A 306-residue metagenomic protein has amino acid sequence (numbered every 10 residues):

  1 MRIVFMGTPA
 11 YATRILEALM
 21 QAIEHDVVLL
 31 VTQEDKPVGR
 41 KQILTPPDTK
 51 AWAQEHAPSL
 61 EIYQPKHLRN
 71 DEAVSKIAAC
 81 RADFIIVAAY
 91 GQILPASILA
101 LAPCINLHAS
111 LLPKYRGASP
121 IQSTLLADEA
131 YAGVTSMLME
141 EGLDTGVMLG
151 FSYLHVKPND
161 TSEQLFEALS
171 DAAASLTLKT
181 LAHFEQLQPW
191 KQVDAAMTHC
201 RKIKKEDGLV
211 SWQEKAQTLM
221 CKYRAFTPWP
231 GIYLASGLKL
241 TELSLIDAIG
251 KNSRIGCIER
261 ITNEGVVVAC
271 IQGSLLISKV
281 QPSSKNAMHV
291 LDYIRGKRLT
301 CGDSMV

Functional and structural regions predicted by a protein language model:
M1-R40: N-terminal Rossmann-like dinucleotide-binding module
V4, V28-V31, E61-C80, I85 (+1 more regions): Internal alpha/beta domain cores that form substrate/cofactor-binding pockets in large enzymes and binding proteins
T13, P46, N70-V74, A118: Structural motif corresponding to alpha-helix initiation and N-cap regions
H25, F84-C200: Donor/substrate-binding cores of folate-linked one-carbon enzymes
K36-Q54: N-terminal beta-loop-helix "entrance" segment that forms/cooperates in small-molecule cofactor or anionic ligand
A195-V306: Internal anion-binding site segments
